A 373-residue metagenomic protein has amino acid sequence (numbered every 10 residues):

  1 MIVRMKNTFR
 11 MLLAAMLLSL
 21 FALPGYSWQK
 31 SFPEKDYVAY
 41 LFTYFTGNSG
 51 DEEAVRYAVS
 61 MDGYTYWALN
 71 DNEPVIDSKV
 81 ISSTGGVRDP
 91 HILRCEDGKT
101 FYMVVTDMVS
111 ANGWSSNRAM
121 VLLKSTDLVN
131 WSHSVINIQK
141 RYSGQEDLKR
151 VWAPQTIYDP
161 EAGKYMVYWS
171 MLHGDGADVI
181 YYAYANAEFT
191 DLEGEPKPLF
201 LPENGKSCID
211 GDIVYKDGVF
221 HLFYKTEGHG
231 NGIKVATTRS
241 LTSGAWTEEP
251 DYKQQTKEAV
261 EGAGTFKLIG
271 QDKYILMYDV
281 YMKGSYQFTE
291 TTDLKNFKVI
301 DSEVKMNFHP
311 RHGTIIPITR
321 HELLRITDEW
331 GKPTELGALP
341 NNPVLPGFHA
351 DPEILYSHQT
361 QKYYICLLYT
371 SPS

Functional and structural regions predicted by a protein language model:
I2-L13: Bacterial N-terminal signal peptides that target proteins for export
L13-A22: Bacterial N-terminal signal peptides
S31-Y37, L41-Y44, G63-E96, V109-A111 (+5 more regions): Surface loop/turn signatures of beta-propeller and other carbohydrate-active proteins
Y37-L41, K99-M103, A162-V167, V219-H221 (+2 more regions): Entry beta-strands of beta-propeller and related beta-repeat scaffolds
T46, D107-V109, M171-H173, T226-G228 (+1 more regions): Residue-level signature of beta-propeller blades and closely related beta-rich strand-turn architectures in secreted
D51-Y57, G113-V121, G176-Y181, G230-T237 (+1 more regions): Structural motif
H229-K234, Q254-G284: Loop/turn-rich, solvent-exposed surfaces of beta-rich toroidal or solenoidal domains
Y369-S373: Conserved small/polar residues in nucleotide/adenosyl-binding loops
